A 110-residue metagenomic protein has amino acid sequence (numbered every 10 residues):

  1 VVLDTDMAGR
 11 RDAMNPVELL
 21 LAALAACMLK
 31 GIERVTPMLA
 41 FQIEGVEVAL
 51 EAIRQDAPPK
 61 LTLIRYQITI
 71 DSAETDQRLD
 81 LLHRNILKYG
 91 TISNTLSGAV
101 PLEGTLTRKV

Functional and structural regions predicted by a protein language model:
V1-A22, I32-V110: Extended beta-strand/beta-hairpin segments
C27-M28: Alpha-helical metal-binding/catalytic segments enriched in His/Glu/Asp
